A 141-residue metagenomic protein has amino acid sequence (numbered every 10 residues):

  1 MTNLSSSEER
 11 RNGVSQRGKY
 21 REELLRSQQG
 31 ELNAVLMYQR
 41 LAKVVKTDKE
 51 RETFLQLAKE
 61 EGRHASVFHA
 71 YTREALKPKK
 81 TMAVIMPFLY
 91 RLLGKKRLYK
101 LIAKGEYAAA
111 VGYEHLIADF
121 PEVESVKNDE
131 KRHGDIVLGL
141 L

Functional and structural regions predicted by a protein language model:
T2-L141: Non-heme di-metal
